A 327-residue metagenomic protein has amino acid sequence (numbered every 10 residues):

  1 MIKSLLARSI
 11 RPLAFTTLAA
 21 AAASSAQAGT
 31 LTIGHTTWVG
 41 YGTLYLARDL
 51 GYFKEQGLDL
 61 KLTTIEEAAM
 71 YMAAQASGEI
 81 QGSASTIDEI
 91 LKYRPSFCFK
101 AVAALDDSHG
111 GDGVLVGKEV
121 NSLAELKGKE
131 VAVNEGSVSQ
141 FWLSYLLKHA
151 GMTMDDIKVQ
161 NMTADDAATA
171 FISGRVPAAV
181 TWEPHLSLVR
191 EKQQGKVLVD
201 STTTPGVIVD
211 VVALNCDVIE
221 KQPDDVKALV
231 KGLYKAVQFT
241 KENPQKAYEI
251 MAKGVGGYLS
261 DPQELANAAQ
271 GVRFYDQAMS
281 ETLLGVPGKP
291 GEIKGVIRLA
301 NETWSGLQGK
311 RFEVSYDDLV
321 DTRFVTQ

Functional and structural regions predicted by a protein language model:
I2-A14: Bacterial N-terminal signal peptides that target proteins for export
F15-T16, A26: Cleavable N-terminal signal peptides
A22-A28: Sec/Tat signal peptide C-region and signal peptidase I cleavage site
G29-N161, P177-E183, V199, G206: Short, glycine-/small- and polar/acidic-enriched structural segments that line small-molecule recognition paths
L50-G51, A73, S77, L91 (+10 more regions): Solvent-exposed, polar/charged alpha-helical surfaces in well-ordered, non-transmembrane soluble domains, broadly
D88-E89, Q160, D166-D261: Pocket-lining segment of extracytoplasmic ligand-binding domains
K221-L307: Secondary-structure end/capping motifs
K294-Q327: Conserved C-terminal helix/tail region of periplasmic/extracytoplasmic solute-binding proteins
